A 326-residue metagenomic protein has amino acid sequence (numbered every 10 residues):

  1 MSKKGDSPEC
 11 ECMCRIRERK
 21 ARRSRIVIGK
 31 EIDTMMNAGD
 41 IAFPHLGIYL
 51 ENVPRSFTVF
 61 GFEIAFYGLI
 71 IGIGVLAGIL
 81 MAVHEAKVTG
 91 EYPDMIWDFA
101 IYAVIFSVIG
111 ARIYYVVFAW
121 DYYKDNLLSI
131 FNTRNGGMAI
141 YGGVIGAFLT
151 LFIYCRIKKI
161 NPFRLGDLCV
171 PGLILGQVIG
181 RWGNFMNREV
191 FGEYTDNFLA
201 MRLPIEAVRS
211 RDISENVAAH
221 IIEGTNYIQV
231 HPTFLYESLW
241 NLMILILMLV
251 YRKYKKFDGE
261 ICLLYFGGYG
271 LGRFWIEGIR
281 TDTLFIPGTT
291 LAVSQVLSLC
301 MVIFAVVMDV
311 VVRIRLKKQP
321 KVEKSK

Functional and structural regions predicted by a protein language model:
C10-C14: Cysteine-centered motifs
R15-R25: Basic polycationic patches enriched in arginine
V27-K326: A feature for loop-to-transmembrane-helix boundaries and adjacent hydrophobic helices in multi-pass integral membrane
